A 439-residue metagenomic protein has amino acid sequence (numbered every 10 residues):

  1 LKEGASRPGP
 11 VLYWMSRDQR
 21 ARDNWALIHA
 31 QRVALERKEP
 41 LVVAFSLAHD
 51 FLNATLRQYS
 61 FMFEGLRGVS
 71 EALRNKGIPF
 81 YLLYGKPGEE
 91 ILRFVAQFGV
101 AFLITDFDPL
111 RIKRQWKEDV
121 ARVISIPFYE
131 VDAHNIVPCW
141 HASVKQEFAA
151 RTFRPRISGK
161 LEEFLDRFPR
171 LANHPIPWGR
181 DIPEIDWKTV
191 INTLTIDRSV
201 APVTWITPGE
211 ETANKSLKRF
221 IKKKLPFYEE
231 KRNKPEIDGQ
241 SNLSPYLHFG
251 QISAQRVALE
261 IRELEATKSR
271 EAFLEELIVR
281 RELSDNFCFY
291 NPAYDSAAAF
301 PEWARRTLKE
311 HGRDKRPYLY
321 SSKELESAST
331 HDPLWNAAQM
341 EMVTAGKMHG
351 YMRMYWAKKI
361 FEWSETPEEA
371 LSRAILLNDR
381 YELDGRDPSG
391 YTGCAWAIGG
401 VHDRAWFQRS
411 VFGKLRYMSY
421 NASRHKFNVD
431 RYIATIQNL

Functional and structural regions predicted by a protein language model:
L1-F168, S269, M340, K359-E369 (+1 more regions): Trp/Phe/Arg-rich N-terminal binding region typifying the photolyase-homology
S6-R7, C139, K145-A299, F427-L439: Glycine/tryptophan-enriched, flexible segments
A26, G65, V69, A213-F220 (+4 more regions): Alpha-helical packing segments of well-folded alpha/beta enzyme cores
T55, K86, D132, A149 (+6 more regions): Helix N-cap and loop-to-helix transition residues
L56, S60, T204-T207, E211 (+1 more regions): Charge-dense, low-complexity intrinsically disordered segments
K234-I433: Active-site-proximal binding-pocket segments
